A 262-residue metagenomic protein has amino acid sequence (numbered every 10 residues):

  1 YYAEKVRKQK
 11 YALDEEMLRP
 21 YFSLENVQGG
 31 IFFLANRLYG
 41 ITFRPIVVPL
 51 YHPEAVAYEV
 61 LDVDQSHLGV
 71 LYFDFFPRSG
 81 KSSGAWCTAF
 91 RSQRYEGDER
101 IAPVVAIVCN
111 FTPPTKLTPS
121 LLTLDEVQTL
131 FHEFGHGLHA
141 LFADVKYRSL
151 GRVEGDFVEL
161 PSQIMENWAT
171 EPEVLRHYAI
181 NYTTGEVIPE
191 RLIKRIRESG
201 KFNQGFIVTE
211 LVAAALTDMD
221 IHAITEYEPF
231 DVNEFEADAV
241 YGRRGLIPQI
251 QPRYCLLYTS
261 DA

Functional and structural regions predicted by a protein language model:
Y1-P113, N167-A223, V232-R243, P248 (+1 more regions): Active-site-proximal, well-structured secondary-structure segments within enzyme catalytic domains
P49-H52, F134, E154: A short beta-turn/loop motif at secondary-structure boundaries
S82-S83, T118, A140-F142, K146-L150 (+1 more regions): Short, solvent-exposed loop/turn and secondary-structure capping segments
P114-T129: Short pre-active-site segment immediately N-terminal to the catalytic Zn-binding motif
L122, A140-Q163: Post-HEXXH active-site segment of zinc metalloproteases
D125-A140: Active-site recognition of the HExxH zinc-binding catalytic motif
Y258-A262: Conserved small/polar residues in nucleotide/adenosyl-binding loops
